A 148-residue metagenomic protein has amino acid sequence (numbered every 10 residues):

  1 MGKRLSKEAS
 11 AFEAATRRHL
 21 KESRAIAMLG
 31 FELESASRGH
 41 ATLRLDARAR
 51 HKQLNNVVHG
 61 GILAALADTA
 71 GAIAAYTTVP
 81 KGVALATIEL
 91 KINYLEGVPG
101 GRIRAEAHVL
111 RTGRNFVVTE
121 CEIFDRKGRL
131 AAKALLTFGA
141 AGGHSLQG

Functional and structural regions predicted by a protein language model:
M1-G148: Terminal targeting signals and extreme-terminal segments of soluble enzymes
